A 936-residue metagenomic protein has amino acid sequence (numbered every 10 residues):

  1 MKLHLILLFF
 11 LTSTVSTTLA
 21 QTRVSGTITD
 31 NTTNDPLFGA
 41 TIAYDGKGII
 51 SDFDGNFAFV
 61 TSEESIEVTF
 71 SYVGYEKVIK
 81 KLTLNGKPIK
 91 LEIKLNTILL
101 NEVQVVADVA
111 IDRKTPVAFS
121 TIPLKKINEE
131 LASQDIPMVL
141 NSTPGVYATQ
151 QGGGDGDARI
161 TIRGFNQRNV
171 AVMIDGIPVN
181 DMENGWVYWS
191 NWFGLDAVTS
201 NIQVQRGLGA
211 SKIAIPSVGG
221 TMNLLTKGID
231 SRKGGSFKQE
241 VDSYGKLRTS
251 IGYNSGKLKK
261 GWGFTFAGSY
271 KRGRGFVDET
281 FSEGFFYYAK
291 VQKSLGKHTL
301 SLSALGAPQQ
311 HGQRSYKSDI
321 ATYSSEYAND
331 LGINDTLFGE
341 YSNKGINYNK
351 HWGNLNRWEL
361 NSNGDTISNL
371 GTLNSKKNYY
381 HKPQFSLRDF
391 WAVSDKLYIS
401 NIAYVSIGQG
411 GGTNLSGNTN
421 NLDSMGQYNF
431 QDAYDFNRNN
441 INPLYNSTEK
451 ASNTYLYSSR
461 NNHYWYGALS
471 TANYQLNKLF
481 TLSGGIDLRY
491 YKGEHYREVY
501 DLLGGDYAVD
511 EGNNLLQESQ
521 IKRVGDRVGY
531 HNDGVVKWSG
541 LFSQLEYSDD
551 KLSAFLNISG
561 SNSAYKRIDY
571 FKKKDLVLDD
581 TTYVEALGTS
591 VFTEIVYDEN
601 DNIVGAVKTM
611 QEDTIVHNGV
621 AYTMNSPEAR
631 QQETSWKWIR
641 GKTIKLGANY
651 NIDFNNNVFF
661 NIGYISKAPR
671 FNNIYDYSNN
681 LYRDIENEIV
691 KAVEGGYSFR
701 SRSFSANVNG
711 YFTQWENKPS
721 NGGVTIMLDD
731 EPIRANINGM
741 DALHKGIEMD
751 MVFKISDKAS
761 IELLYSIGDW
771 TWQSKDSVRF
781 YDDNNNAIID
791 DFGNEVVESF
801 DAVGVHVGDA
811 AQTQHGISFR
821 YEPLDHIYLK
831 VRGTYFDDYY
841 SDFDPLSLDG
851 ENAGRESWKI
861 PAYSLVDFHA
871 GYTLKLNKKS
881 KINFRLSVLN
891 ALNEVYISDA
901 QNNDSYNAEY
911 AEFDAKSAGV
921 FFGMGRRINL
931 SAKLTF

Functional and structural regions predicted by a protein language model:
T29, T41-A43, S71-Y75, N85-E129 (+1 more regions): Short, acidic, small-residue-rich periplasmic hinge/interaction motif at the N-terminus of Gram-negative outer-membrane
F57-V60, N128-E129, P178-R206, L225 (+2 more regions): Short acidic/polar hinge/loop motifs at secondary-structure boundaries that mediate gating or recognition
K90-E92, F193-K238: A beta-strand signature from Gram-negative outer-membrane beta-barrel systems, especially the internal plug domain
S211, T221-K257, F266-D278, R832: Short strand-turn segments of transmembrane beta-barrel domains in outer membranes, especially the first one or two
L300-S386, T413-Y457, N513-K522, G723-T725: Acidic/polar loop-and-plug regions of large Gram-negative outer-membrane beta-barrel proteins
Y398-Y404, N651, N657-G663, K667 (+7 more regions): Membrane-embedded beta-barrel scaffold of Gram-negative outer-membrane proteins
F712-Q714, A735-P845, K933: Gram-negative outer-membrane beta-barrel transporters
E716, I761, H826, Y835-D844 (+1 more regions): C-terminal beta-signal and adjacent terminal beta-strands/loops of Gram-negative outer-membrane beta-barrel proteins
